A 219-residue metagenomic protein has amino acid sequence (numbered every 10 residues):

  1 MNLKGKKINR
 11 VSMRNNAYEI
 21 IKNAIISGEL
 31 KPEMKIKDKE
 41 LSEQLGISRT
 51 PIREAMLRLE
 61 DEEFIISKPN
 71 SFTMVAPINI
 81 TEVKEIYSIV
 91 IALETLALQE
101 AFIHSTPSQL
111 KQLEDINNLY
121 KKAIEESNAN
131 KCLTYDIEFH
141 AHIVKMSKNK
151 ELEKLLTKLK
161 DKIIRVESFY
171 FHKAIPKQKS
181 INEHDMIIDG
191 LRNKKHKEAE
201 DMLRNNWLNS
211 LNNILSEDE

Functional and structural regions predicted by a protein language model:
M1-Q99, I103, A141, K145 (+2 more regions): Short linear motifs at protein or domain termini
S12, L110-K111, K177-Q178: Short helix-capping and inter-helix turn/linker motifs at the boundaries of alpha-helical repeat units
D61-I66, L159-D161, I175-K177: Mobile beta-alpha loop/short-helix "lid" or hinge segments that flank ligand
N70, L93, D115, K179-N182: Alpha-helix N-cap/N′ positions at the starts of helices
L98, I103, P107-S168, N182-M186 (+2 more regions): Conserved amphipathic alpha-helical segments that form helical-bundle/coiled-coil interaction surfaces
I164-E167, F171-A174, L211-D218: Short amphipathic alpha-helical interaction/hinge segments
L191-K197: Short acidic-aromatic low-complexity motifs
